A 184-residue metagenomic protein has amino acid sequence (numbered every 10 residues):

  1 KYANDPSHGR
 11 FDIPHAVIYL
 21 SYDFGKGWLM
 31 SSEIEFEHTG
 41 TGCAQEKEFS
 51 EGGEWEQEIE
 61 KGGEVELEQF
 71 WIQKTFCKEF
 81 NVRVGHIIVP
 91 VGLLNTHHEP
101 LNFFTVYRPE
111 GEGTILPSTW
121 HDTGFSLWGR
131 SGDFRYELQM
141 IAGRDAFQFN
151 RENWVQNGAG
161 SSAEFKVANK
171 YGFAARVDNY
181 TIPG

Functional and structural regions predicted by a protein language model:
K1, D5-A146, N169-A174, D178-P183: Outer membrane beta-barrel
D145-E164: Active-site-proximal beta-alpha loop/turn segments in soluble metabolic enzymes
